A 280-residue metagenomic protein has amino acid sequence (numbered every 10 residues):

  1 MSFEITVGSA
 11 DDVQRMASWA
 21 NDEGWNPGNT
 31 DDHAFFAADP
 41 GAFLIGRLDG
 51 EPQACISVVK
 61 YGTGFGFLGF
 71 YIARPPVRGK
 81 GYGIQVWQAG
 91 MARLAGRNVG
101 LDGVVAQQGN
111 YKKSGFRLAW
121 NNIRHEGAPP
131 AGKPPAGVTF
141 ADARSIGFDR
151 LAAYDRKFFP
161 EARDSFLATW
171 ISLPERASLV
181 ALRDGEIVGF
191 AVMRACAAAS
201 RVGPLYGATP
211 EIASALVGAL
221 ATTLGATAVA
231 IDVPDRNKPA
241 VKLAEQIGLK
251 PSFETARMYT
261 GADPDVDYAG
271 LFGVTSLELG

Functional and structural regions predicted by a protein language model:
S2, S9-Q14, A34, R47-L48 (+6 more regions): Intrinsically disordered, low-complexity, positively biased terminal segments
F3-S57: Glycine/alanine-rich phosphate-binding loops at beta-alpha junctions
V86-G137: Hydrophobic alpha-helical segments and helix pairs
